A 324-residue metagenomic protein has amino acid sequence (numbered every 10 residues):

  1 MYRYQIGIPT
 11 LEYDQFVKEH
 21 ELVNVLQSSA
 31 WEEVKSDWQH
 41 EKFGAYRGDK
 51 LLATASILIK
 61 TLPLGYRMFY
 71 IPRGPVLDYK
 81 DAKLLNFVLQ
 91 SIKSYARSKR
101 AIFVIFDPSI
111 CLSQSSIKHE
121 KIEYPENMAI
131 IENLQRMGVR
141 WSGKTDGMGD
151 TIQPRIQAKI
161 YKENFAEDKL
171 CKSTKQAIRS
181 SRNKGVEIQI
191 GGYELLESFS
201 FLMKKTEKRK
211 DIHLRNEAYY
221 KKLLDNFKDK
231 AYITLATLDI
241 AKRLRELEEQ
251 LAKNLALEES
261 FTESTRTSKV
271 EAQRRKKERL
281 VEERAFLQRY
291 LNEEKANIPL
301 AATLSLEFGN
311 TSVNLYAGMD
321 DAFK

Functional and structural regions predicted by a protein language model:
Y4-G65, C111-S113, I117-H119, G138-T151 (+1 more regions): A conserved beta-strand-loop-helix scaffold within acyl/acetyltransferase catalytic domains
Y70-P72, S305: Catalytic phosphate/metal-binding cores of nucleic-acid and nucleotide-processing enzymes, i.e., regions that mediate
P72-G74, I105-D107, L315: A cross-family glycoside hydrolase active-site/sugar-binding cleft signature
R73-A82, H119-E120, R209: The substrate-binding groove and active-site-proximal loops of carbohydrate-active enzymes, especially glycoside
A82, C111-M128: Short, flexible/disordered intra-domain loops and linkers
A82-S94, K324: Conserved acetyl-CoA-binding loop-helix of GNAT-fold acetyltransferases
A96-I117: Conserved GNAT acetyl-CoA-binding A-motif
